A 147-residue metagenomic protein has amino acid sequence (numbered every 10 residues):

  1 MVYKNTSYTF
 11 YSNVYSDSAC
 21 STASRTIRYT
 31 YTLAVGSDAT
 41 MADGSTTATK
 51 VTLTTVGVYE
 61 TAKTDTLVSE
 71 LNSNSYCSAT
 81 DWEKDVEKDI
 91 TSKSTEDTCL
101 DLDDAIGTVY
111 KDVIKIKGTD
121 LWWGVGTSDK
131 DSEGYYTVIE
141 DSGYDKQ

Functional and structural regions predicted by a protein language model:
V2-Y3: Extracellular beta-solenoid/beta-roll
S7-T119, G124-K146: Contiguous, well-ordered beta-strand patches that form the walls/edges of small beta-barrel/beta-sandwich domains
